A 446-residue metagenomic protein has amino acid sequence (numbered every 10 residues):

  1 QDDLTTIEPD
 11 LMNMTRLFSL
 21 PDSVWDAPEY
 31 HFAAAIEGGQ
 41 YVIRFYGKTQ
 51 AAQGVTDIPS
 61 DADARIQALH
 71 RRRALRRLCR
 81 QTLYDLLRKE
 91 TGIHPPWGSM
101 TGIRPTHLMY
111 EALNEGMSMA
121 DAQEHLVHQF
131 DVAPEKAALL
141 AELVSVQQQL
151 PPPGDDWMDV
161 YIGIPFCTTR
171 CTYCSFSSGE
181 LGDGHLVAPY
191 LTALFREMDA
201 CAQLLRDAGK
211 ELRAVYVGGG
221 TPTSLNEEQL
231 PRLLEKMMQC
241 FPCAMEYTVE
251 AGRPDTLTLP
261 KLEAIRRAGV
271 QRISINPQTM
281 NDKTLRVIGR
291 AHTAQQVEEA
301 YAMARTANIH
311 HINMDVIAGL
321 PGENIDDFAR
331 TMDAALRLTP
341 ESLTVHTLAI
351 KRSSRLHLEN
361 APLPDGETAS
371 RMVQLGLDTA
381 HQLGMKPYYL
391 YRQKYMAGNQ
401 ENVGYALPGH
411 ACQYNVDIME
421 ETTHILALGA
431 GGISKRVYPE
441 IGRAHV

Functional and structural regions predicted by a protein language model:
Q1-M117, H128, E359-H445: Auxiliary Fe-S-binding modules of radical SAM enzymes
I43-F45, I162, I273-I275: Short beta-strand motif preference
E90-H94, N114-V160, A208-G209: N-terminal [4Fe-4S]-dependent radical SAM core
W157-D159, A214, S342, P387 (+1 more regions): Beta-sheet entry/capping signal
W157-L191: Canonical Radical SAM [4Fe-4S] cluster-binding loop centered on the CxxxCxxC motif and its immediate flanking residues
S178-L375: Conserved non-cysteine loop/helix-boundary elements of the Radical SAM core domain that shape
